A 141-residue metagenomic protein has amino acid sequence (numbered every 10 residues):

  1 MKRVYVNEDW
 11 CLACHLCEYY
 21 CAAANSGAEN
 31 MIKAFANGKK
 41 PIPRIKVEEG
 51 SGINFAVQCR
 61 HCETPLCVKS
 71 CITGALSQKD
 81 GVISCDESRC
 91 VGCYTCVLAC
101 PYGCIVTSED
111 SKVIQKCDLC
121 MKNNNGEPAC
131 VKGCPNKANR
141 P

Functional and structural regions predicted by a protein language model:
M1-P141: Non-ligating segments of multi-cofactor redox enzymes
